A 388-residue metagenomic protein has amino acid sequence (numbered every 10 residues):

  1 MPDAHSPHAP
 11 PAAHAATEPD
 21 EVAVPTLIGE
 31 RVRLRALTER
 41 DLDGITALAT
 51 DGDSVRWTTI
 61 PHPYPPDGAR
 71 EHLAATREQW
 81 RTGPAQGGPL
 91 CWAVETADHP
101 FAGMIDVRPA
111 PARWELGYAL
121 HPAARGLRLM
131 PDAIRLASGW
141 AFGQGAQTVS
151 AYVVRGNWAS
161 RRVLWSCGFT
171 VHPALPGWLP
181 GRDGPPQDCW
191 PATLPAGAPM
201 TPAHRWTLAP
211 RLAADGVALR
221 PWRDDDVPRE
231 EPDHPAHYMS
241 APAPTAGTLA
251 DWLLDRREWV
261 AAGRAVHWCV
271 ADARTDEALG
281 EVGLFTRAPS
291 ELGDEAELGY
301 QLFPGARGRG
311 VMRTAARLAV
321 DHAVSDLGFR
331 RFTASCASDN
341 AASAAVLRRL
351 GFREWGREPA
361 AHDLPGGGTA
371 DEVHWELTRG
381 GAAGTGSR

Functional and structural regions predicted by a protein language model:
M1-W57, C91-Y238, H267-R388: Acyl-donor (CoA/ACP) binding surface of acyl/acetyltransferases
W57-I60, A241-A243: Short, surface-exposed loop/turn segments at secondary-structure junctions
H62-P89, T96, T245-A265, A273: Active-site rim helix/loop that mediates acceptor-substrate recognition in acyltransferases
